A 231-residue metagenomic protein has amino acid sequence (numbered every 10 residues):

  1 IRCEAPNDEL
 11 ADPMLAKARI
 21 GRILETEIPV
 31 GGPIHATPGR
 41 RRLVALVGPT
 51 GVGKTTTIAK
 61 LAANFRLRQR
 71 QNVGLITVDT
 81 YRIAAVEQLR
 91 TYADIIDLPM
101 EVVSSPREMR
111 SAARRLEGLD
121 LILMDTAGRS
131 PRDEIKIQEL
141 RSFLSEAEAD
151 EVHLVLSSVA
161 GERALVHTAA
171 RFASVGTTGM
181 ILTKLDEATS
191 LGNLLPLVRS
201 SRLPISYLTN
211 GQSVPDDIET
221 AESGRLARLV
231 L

Functional and structural regions predicted by a protein language model:
I1-V52, T56-V73, T77-T80, T91-S105 (+1 more regions): Primarily NTPase-proximal linker/entry elements flanking Walker-type ATP/GTP-binding cores
P38, L116-E117: A short, aliphatic-rich alpha-helical micro-motif
V47-G48, D125-A127: Glycine-rich beta-strand-to-loop/alpha-helix junction loops that act as flexible
G74, A85-Q88, I95, S104-R115 (+2 more regions): Conserved catalytic-core segment of NTP-binding enzymes
V78-T80, T126, K184: Generic detector of well-ordered alpha-helical packing
